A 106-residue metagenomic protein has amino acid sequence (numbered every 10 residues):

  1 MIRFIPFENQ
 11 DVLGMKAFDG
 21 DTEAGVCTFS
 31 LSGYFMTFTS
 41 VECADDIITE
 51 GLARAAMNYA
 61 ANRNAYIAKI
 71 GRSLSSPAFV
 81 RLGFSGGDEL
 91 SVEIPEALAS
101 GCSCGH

Functional and structural regions predicted by a protein language model:
I5-P6, V12, K16-D19, S30-S32 (+1 more regions): Terminal substrate-recognition subdomain of acyl/acetyltransferases
N9, L13-I48: Conserved donor-binding loop and adjoining core beta-sheet/short helix segment in diverse acyl/aminoacyl transferases
V12, N62-A65: Short, high-confidence coil segments that cap the C-terminus of an alpha-helix and link into the following beta-strand
F35-M36, N64-I70: Hydrophobic beta-strand segments of well-ordered beta-sheets in folded domains
D45-A61: Conserved acetyl-CoA-binding loop-helix of GNAT-fold acetyltransferases
